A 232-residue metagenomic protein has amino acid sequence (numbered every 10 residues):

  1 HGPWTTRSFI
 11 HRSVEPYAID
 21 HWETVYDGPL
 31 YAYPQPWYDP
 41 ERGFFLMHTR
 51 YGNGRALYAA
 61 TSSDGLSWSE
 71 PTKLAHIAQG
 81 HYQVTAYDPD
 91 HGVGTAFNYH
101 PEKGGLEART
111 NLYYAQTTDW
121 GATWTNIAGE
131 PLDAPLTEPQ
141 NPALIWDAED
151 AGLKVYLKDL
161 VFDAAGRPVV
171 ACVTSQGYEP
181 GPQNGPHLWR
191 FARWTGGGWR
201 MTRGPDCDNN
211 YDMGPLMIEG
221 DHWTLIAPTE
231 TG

Functional and structural regions predicted by a protein language model:
H1-G232: Extracellular, repeat-based ectodomains that mediate carbohydrate processing or recognition
